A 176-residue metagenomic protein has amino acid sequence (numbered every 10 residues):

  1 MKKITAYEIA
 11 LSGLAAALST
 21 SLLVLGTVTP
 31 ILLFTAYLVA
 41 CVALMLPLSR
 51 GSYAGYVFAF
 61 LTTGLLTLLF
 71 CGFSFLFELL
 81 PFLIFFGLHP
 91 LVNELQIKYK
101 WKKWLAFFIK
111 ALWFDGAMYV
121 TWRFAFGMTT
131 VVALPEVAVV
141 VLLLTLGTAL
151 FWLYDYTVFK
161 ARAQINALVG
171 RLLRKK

Functional and structural regions predicted by a protein language model:
K2-R50, A54-F58: Hydrophobic transmembrane alpha-helices
T5, V137-K176: Alpha-helical transmembrane segments and their cytosolic interface
I9-G13, T35, V57-L61, L79-L80 (+2 more regions): Hydrophobic alpha-helical transmembrane segments
S19-V24, G64-F70, L112-V120: Aromatic-anchored segments of alpha-helical transmembrane domains
L33-V92: Alpha-helical membrane segments and adjacent membrane-interface helices in multi-pass membrane proteins
F82-Y119: Short helix-perturbing small/polar motifs within transmembrane alpha-helices
A111-G127, T148-Y156: Mid-bilayer segments of alpha-helical transmembrane spans in multi-pass integral membrane proteins that mediate
A125-A138: Membrane-interface helix termini and inter-helical loops of multi-pass transporters
